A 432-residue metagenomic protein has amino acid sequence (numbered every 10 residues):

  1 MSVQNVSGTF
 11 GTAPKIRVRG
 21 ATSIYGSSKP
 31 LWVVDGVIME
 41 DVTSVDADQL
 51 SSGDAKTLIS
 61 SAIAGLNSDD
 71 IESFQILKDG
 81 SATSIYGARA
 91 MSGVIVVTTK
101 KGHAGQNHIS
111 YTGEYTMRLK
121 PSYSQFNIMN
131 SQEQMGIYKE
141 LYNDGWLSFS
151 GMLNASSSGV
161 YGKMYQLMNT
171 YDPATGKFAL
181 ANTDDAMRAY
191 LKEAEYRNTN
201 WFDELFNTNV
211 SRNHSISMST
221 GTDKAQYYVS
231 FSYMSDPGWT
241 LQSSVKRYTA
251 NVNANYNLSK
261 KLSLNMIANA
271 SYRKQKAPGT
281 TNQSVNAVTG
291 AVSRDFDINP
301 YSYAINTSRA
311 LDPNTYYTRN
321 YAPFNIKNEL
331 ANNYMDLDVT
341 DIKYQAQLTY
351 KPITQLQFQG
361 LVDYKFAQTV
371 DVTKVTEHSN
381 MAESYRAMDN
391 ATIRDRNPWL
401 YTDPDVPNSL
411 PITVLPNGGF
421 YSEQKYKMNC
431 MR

Functional and structural regions predicted by a protein language model:
M1-D46, S73, T83-K100: Extracytoplasmic beta-strand/coil segments of soluble accessory domains associated with Gram-negative outer-membrane
G11, I59-S60, A90, S211 (+3 more regions): Membrane-spanning beta-strands of outer-membrane beta-barrel proteins
K15-R17, V94-V96, S215, T249-V252 (+3 more regions): Membrane-embedded beta-strand positions in outer-membrane beta-barrel channels/transporters
S28, V45, A104-R197, G238-S243 (+4 more regions): Surface-exposed loop/interface segments of Gram-negative outer-membrane beta-barrel transport/assembly proteins
D35-K78: Short acidic/polar hinge/loop motifs at secondary-structure boundaries that mediate gating or recognition
S68-S110, F206, S211-N213, Q226 (+1 more regions): A beta-strand signature from Gram-negative outer-membrane beta-barrel systems, especially the internal plug domain
A104, S211, T222-D223, N257-K261 (+1 more regions): Outer-membrane beta-barrel channels and translocator barrels
E204-T208, M218-T222: Outer-membrane beta-barrel initiation region
